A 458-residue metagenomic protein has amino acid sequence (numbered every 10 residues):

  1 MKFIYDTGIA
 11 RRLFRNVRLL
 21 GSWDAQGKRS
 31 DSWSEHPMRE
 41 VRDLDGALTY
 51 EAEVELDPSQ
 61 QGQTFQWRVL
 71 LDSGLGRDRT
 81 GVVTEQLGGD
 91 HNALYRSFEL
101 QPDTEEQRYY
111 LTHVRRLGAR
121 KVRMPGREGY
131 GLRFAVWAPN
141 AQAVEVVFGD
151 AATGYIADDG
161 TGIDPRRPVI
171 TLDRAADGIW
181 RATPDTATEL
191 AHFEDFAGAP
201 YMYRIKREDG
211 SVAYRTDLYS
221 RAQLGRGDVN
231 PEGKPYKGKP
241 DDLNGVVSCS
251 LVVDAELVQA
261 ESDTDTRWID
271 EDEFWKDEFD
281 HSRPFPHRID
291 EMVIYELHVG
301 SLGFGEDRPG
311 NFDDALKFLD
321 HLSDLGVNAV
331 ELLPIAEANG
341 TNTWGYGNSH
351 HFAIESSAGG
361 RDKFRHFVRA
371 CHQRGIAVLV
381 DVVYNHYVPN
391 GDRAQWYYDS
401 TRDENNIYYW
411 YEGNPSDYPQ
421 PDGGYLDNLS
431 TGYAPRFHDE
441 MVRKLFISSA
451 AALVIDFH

Functional and structural regions predicted by a protein language model:
M1-I4, G129-L132, A187-E189, F279-D280 (+1 more regions): Short alpha-helical segments and helix-capping/turn motifs at coil-helix boundaries
K2-I9, L87-Q142: Non-catalytic, glycine-rich low-complexity segments
I9-G62, D72-N92, M124-G126, A135-G198 (+1 more regions): Aromatic-rich carbohydrate-binding modules that target alpha-glucans
L13, S32, L111-H113, N140 (+4 more regions): A short, polar/charged loop/turn motif at coil->beta-strand junctions and beta-hairpin connectors
V136, Y203, L297: Terminal peptide-recognition signature
S211-S301: N-terminal capping/lid subdomain adjacent to the active-site entrance of alpha/beta enzymes
D263-M292, H298-H458: Substrate-binding/active-site clefts of carbohydrate-active enzymes
